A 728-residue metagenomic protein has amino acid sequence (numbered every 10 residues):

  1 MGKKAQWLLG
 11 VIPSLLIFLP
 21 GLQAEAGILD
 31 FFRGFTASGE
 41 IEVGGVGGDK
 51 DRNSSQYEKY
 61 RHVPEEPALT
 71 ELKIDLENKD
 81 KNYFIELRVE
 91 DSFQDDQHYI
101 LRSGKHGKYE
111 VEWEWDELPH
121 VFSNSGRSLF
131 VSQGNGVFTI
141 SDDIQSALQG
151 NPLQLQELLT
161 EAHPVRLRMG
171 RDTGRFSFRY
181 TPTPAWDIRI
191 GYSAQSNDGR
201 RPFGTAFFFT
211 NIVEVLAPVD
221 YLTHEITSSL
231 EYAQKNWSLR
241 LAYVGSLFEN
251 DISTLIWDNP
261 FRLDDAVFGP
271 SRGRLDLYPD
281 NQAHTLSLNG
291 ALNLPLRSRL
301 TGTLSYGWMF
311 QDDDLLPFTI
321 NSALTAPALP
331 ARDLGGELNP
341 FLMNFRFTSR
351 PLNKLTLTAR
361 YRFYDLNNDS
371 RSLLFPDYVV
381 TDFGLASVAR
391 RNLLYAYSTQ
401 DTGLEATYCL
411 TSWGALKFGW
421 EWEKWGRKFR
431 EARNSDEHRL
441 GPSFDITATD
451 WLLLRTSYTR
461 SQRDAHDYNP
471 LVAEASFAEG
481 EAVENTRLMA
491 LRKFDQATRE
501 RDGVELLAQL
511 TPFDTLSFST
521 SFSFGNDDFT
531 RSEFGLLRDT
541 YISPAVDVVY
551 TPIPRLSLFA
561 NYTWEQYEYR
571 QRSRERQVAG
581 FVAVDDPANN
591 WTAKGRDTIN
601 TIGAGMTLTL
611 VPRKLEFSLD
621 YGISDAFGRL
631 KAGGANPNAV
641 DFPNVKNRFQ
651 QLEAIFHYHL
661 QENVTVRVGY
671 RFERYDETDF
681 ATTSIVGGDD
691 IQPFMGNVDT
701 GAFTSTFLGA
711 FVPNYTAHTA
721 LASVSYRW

Functional and structural regions predicted by a protein language model:
G2-V11: Bacterial N-terminal signal peptides that target proteins for export
Q6-W7, L19, P612: Generic alpha-helix initiation/capping and coil-helix boundary signal
G10-P20: Bacterial N-terminal signal peptides
G21-A26: Sec/Tat signal peptide C-region and signal peptidase I cleavage site
G27-R33, G47-W728: Gram-negative and organellar
